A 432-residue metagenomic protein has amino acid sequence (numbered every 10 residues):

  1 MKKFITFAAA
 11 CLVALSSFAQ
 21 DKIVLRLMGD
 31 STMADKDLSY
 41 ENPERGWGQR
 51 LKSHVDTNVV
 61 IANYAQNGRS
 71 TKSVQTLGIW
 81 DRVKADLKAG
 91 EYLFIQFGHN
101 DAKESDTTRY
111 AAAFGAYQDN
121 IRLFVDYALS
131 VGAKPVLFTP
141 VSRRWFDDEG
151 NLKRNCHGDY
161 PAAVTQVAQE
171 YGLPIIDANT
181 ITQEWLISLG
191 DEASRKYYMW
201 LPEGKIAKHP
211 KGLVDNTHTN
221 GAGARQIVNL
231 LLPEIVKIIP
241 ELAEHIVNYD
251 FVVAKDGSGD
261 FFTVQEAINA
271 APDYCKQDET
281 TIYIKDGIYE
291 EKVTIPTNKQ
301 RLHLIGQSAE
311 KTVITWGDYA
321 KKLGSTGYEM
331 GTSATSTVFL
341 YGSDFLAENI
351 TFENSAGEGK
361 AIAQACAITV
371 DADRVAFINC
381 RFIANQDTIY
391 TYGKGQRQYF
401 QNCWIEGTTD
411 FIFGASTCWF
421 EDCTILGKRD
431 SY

Functional and structural regions predicted by a protein language model:
M1-D21: Bacterial Sec-dependent N-terminal signal peptides
A19-A65, D81-L93: Serine-esterase "nucleophile elbow" of acetyl-processing enzymes
D21-V24, D56-V60, K88-L93, L129-V136 (+3 more regions): Loop/turn elements at helix/coil->beta-strand transitions in domains of secreted/extracellular proteins
I79-R225, N229-A243: Alpha-helical cap/lid subdomain in secreted, periplasmic, or secretory-pathway luminal O-acyl-processing enzymes
V247-N269: Right-handed parallel beta-helix/beta-solenoid
K255-G257, F262, K276-D278, Q300-A363: Right-handed parallel beta-helix/beta-spiral solenoid domain characteristic of secreted/periplasmic
F262-Y274, Y289-N298, L304, Y390-K394 (+1 more regions): Short, T/G/N/S-enriched strand-turn elements that build extracellular solenoid repeat scaffolds
F339, D344-Y432: Right-handed parallel beta-helix
